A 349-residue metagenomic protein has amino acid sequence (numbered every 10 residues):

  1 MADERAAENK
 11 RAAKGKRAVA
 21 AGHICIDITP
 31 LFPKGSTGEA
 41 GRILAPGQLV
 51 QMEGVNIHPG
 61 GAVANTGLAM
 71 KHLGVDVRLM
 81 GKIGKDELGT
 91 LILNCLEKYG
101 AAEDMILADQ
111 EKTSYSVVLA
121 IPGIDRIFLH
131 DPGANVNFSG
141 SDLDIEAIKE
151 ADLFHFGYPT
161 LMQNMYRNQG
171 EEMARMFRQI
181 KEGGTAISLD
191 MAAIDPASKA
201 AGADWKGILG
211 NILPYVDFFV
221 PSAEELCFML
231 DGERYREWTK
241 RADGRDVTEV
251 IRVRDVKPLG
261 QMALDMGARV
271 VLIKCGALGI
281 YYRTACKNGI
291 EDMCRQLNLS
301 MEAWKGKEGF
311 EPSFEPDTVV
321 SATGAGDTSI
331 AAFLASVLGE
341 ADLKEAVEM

Functional and structural regions predicted by a protein language model:
M1-V19, L31-K34, A174, R178-E182 (+2 more regions): Conserved phosphate-binding/catalytic region of the ribokinase-like
A2-M80, K85-K98, G123, S300-G306 (+1 more regions): Glycine-rich phosphate/adenosyl-contacting loop at the front of the ribokinase-like
V77-L79, E103, I187-S188: Hydrophobic beta-strand scaffold residues
C95-E111: A glycine-rich helix N-cap at a beta->alpha junction
Y99-A102, G202-M229, A303, K307-E308: Structural recognition of alpha->loop->beta junctions
A108, V118-Y166: Conserved phosphate-binding/catalytic loop of the ribokinase/pfkB sugar-kinase fold
L161-E171, K199, M229-L230, E237-W238: Glycine/threonine-rich flexible loop motifs
G183-A192: Short beta-strand/loop segments at the ligand-binding rim of alpha/beta enzyme cores
